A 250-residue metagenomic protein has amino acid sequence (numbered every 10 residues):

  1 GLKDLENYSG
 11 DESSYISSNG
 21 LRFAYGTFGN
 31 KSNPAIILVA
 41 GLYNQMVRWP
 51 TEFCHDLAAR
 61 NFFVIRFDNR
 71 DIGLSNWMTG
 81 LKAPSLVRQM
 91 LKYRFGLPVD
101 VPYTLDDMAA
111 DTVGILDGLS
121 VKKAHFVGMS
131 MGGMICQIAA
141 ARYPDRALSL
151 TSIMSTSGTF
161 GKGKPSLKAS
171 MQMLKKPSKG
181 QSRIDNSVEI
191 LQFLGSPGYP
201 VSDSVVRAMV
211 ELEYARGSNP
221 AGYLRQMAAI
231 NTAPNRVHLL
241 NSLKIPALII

Functional and structural regions predicted by a protein language model:
L2-R22: N-terminal cap/lid segment of alpha/beta-hydrolase-fold proteins
N19-F95: Conserved HGGG/HGGXW glycine-rich cap/lid loop of the alpha/beta-hydrolase fold
Y93-P102, D106-A124: Conserved acidic catalytic loop of the alpha/beta-hydrolase fold
F126-G128, I153, I250: Short beta-strand immediately N-terminal to the catalytic nucleophile in serine-hydrolase-like folds
G128-G132, C136: Gly/Ala-rich beta-loop-alpha elbow adjacent to hydrolase catalytic centers
Q137, A141, L150-K179: Flexible "cap/lid" loop of the alpha/beta hydrolase fold
P165-H238, S242: Alpha/beta-hydrolase
L243, I249-I250: Short beta-strand/loop motif that positions the catalytic acidic residue of the alpha/beta-hydrolase fold
